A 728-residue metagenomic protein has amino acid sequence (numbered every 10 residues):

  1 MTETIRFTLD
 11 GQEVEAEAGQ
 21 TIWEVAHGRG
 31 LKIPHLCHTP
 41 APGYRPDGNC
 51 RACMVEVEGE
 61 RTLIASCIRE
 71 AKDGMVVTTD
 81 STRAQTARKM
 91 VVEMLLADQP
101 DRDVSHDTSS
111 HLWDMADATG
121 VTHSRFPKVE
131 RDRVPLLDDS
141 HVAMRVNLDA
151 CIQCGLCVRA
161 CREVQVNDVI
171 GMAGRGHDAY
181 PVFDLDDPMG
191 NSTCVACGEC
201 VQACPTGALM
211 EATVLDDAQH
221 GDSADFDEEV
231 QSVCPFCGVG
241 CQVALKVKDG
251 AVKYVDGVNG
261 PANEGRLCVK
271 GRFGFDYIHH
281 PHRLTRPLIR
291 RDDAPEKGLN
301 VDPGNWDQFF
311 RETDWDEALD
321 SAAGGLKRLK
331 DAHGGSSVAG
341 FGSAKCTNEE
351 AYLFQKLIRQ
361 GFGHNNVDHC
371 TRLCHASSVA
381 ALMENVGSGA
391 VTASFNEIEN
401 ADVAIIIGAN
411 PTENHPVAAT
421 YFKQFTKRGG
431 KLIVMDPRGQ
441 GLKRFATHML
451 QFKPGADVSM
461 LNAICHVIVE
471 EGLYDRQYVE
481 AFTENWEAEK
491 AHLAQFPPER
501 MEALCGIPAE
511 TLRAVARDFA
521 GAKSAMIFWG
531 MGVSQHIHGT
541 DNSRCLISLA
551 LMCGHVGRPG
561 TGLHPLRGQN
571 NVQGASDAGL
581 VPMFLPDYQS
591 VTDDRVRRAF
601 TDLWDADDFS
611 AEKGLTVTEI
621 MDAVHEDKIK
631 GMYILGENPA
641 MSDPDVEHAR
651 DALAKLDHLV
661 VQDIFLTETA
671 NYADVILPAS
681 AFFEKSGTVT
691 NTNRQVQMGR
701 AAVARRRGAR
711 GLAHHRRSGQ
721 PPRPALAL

Functional and structural regions predicted by a protein language model:
T2-G19, V57-G59, G74-E471, N485 (+4 more regions): N-terminal export/assembly segments and adjacent metallocofactor-ligating motifs of anaerobic energy-metabolism
V14-D73, R83-A87: N-terminal cofactor/phosphate-binding cores enriched in small/glycine residues, especially glycine-rich loops such as
Q20-V25, T347, T616, R710: Short, structural beta-strand-to-alpha-helix junction motif
L31-P40, R102, V214, V556-G557: Active-site phosphate-binding and catalytic loops of NTP-dependent enzymes
L36-H38, R175-G176, H369-T371, T561-L566: Beta-strand segments within the central parallel beta-sheet cores of soluble alpha/beta enzyme folds
P46-R51, G238-C241, G334-S336, G521 (+1 more regions): Short, basic and Ser/Thr-rich N-terminal targeting/leader segments
D47-C53, Y352-R359, D541: Glycine-rich loop at the start of a catalytic domain that most often binds anionic cofactors/ligands
L373-P559, L566-L728: Non-catalytic alpha/beta scaffold blocks inside enzyme catalytic domains
